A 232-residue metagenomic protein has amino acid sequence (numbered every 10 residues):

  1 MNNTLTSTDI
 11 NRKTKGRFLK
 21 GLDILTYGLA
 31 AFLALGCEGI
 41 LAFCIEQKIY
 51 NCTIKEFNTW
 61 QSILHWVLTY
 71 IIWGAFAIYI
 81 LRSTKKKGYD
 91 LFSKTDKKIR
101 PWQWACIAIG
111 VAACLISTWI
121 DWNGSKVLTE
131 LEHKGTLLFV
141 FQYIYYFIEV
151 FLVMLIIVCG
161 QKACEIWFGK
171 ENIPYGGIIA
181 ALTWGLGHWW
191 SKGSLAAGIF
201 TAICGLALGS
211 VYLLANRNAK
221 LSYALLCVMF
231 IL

Functional and structural regions predicted by a protein language model:
M1-L25, G88-D90: N-terminal juxtamembrane cytosolic/stromal segments of multi-pass membrane proteins
F18-T84: Alpha-helical transmembrane segments in multi-pass membrane proteins
T26-G36, P101-W122, F141-L152: Alpha-helical transmembrane segments of multi-pass integral membrane proteins
F32-I40, V111-I120, A180-W190, L226-L232: Aromatic-anchored segments of alpha-helical transmembrane domains
I40-T53, R82, S117-E130, L186-S191: Juxtamembrane "helix-exit" motif on the non-cytosolic side of transmembrane helices
V67-I72, T136, V140, I144 (+4 more regions): Membrane-embedded alpha-helical segments of multi-pass membrane proteins, especially the transmembrane helices
L128-W189: Function-critical hydrophobic alpha-helical transmembrane segments in multi-pass membrane proteins
G193-L232: Functionally important transmembrane alpha-helices
